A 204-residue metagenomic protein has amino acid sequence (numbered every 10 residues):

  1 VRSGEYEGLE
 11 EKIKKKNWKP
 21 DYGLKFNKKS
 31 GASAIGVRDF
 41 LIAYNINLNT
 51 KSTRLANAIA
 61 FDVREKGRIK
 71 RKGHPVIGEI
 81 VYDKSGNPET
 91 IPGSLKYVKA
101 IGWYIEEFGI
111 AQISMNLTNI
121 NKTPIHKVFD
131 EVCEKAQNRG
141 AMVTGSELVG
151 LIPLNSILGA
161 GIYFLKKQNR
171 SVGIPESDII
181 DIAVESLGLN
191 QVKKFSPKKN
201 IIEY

Functional and structural regions predicted by a protein language model:
V1-Y204: Long, contiguous binding/interaction regions
